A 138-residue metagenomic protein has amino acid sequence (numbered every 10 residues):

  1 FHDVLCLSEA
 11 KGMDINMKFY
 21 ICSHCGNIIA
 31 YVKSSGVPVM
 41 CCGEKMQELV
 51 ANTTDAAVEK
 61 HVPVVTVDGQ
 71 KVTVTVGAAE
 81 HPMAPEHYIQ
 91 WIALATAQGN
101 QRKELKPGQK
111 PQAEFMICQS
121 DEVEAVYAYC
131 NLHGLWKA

Functional and structural regions predicted by a protein language model:
F19, P38, Y127: Residues immediately within or flanking Cys/His clusters that coordinate Zn2+ in small zinc-binding modules
C22-C25, C41: Short cysteine-rich clusters marking metal-coordination/redox-active sites
I29, K45-M46, G134: Cys/His-rich microdomains that often coordinate metals
Y31-S35, L49-N52, A138: Short Cys/His-rich "knuckle" micro-motifs
S35-M46: Cysteine-rich micro-motifs
T75-V76, Q112-Q119: Exposed aromatic-hydrophobic patches
V76-A84: Short amphipathic, basic-aromatic surface patches that mediate peripheral association with negatively charged
N131-A138: Short acidic/polar inter-strand loop motif in beta-rich domains
